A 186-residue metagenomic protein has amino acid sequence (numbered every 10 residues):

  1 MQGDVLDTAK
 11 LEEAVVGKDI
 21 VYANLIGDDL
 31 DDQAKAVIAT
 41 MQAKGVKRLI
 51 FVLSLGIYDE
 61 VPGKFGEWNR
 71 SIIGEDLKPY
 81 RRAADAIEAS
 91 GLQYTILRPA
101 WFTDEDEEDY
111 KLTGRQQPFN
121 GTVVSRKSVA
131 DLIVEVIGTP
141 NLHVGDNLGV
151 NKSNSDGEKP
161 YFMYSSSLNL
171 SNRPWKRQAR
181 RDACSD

Functional and structural regions predicted by a protein language model:
M1-D7: Rossmann-fold cofactor-recognition segment
T8-A14, G27-D29, K44-R48, L53-R181: Oxidoreductase cofactor-interface core, primarily capturing Rossmann-like NAD(P)-dependent enzymes
K18: An anion/phosphate-binding loop that grips the pyrophosphate of nucleotide cofactors and donors
V21: Receiver (REC) domain switch-region micro-motif
N24: A cross-family glycoside hydrolase active-site/sugar-binding cleft signature
L30-A34: A short, conserved alpha-helix within the catalytic core of class I
A36, T40: Short, conserved SAM-binding segment of the class I
